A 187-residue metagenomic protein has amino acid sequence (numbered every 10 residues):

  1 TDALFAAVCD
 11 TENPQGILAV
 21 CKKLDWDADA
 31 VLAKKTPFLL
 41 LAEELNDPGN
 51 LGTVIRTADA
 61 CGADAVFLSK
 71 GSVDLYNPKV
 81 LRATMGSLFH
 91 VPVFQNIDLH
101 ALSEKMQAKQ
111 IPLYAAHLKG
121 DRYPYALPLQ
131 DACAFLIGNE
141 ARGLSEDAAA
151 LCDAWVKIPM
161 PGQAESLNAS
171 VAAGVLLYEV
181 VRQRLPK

Functional and structural regions predicted by a protein language model:
T1-K187: Post-transcriptional modification and biogenesis factors for structured RNAs of the translation apparatus
